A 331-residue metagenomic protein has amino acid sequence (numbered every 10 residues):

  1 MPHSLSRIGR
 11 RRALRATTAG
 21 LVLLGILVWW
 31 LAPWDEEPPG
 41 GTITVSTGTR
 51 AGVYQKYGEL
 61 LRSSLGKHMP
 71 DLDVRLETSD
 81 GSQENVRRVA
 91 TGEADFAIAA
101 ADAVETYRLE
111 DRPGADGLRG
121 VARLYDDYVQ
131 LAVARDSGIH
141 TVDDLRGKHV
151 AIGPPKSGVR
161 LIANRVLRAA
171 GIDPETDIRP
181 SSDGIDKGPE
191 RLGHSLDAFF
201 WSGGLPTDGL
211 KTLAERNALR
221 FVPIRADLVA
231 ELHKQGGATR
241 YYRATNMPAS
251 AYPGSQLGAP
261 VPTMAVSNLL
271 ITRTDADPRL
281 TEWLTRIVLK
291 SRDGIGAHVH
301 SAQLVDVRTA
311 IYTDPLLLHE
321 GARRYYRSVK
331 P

Functional and structural regions predicted by a protein language model:
M1-R75, D116, D293-P331: N-terminal hydrophobic or amphipathic helices and topogenic motifs
L23, V28, D186, G203-A214 (+4 more regions): An extracytoplasmic/periplasmic, membrane-proximal ligand-sensing/linker region
G40, M69-D71, G81-E84, T91 (+5 more regions): Extracytoplasmic
T42-H68, L72, D126-P189, G193 (+3 more regions): Bilobed "Venus flytrap"/periplasmic-binding protein-like clamshell domains and structurally analogous long
G48-R50, S79-G81, A94, A101-V104 (+7 more regions): Solvent-exposed coil/turn segments that connect beta secondary-structure elements in extracytoplasmic/periplasmic
R75-A115, L131, D186-L192, T207-A214: Pocket-flanking alpha-helical
A101-A103, D111, S137, P174-L269: Pocket-lining segment of extracytoplasmic ligand-binding domains
G114-L124, V150, A251-V261: A structural signal for short loop-to-beta-strand junctions that line the ligand-binding cleft of periplasmic/secreted
